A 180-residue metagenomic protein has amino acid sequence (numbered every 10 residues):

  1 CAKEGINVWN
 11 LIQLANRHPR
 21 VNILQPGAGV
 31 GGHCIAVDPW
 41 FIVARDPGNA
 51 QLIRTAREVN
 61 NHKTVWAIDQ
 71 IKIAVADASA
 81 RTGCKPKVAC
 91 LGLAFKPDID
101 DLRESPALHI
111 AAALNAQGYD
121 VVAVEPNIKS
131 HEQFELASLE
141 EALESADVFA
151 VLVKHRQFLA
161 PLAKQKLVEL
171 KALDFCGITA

Functional and structural regions predicted by a protein language model:
C1-A180: Structural/interface elements that position substrates and couple domains in central-metabolism enzymes
